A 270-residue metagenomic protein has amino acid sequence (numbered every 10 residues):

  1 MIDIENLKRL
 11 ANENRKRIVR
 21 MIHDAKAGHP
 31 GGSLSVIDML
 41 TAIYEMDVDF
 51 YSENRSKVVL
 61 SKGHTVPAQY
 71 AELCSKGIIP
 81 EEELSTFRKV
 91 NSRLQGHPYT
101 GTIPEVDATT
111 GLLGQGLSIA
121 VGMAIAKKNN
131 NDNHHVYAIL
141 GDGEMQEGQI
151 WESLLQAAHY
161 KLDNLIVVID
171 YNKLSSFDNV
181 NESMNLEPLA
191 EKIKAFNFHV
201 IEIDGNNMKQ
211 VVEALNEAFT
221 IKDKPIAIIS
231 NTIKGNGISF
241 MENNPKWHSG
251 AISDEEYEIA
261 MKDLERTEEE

Functional and structural regions predicted by a protein language model:
M1-N6: Non-catalytic, mobile gating and regulatory segments of ester bond hydrolases
L10-A27, D170-N172: N-terminal capping segment at the start of a domain
I18-M21, S33-E152, A158-H159: Cofactor-binding active-site loop characterized by glycine-rich and histidine/acidic residues
S56-V58, H134-A138, L165, K224-T232: Generic beta-sheet signal
H64-T65, Q69, N172-K173, N207 (+1 more regions): Glycine-rich beta-alpha junction loops
Y70-E72, Y99, Q149-W151, F177-N181 (+1 more regions): Short acidic, glycine/serine/threonine-rich loops at helix termini
E105, T109-L112, L117-T220: Thiamine diphosphate
M208-E270: Glycine/aspartate-rich loop-and-adjacent alpha/beta segment that forms the canonical ThDP
